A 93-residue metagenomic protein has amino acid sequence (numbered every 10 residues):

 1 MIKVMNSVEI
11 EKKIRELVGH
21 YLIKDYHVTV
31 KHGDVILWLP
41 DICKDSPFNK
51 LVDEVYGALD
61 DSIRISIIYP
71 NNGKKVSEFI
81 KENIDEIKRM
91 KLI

Functional and structural regions predicted by a protein language model:
M1-E9: N-terminal presequence-like segments and adjacent domain-start helices
I10-V18, D45-R64: Short, non-transmembrane amphipathic alpha-helical segments
G19-P40: Short edge beta-strands and adjacent turn/loop segments
W38-I42, P70-N71: Structural motif
C43-N49, K74-S77: Short, surface-exposed beta-strand/loop "edge" segments at domain boundaries and coil↔beta transitions
G57-I84: A short amphipathic beta-strand at an alpha->beta junction
D85-I93: Short acidic DE-rich linear segments
